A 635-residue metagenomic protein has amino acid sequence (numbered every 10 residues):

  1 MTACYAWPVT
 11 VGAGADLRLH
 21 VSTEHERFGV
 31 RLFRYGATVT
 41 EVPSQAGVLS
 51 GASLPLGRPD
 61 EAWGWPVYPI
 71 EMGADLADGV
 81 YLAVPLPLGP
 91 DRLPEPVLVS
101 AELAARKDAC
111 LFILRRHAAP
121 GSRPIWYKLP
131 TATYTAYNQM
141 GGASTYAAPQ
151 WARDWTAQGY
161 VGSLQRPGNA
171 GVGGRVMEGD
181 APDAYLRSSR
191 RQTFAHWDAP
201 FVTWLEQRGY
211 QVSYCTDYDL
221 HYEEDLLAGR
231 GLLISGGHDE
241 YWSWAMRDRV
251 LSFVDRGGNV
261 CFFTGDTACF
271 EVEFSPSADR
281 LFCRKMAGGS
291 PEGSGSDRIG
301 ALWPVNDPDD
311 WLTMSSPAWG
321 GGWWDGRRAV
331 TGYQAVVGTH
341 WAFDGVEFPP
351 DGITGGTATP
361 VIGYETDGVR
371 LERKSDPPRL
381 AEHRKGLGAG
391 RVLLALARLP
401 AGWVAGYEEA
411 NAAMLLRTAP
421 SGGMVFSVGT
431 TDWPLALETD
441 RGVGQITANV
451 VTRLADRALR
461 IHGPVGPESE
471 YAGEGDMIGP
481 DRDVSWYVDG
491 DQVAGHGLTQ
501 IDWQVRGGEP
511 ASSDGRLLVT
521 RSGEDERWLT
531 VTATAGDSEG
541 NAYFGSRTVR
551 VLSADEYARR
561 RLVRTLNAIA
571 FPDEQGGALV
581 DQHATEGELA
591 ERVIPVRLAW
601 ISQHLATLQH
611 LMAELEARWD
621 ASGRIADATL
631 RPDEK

Functional and structural regions predicted by a protein language model:
Y5-T23, Y35-G36, A46-G47, A52-L88: Ligand-binding face of N-terminal immunoglobulin V-set domains in extracellular IgSF glycoproteins
S22-A37, G47, A104-L226: Aromatic-Pro/Gly-enriched surface loop or interdomain linker that acts as a lid/target-recognition segment
A46, P55-W63, V67-E71, D75-A77 (+3 more regions): Helical hinge/lid and interdomain linker segments adjacent to catalytic or ligand-binding clefts that mediate domain
E240-P350: A glycine-rich, often tryptophan-bearing local segment used as a flexible ligand/cofactor-contacting loop or short
G321-E408: Acidic, glycine-rich loop-and-strand cores that form catalytic or ligand-binding grooves in diverse globular domains
A494-D502: Solvent-exposed loop segments of extracellular immunoglobulin-like
Q504-V519: Surface-exposed, flexible coil segments in extracellular/virion-facing regions
R516-W528: Solvent-exposed segments in extracellular or luminal domains encompassing
